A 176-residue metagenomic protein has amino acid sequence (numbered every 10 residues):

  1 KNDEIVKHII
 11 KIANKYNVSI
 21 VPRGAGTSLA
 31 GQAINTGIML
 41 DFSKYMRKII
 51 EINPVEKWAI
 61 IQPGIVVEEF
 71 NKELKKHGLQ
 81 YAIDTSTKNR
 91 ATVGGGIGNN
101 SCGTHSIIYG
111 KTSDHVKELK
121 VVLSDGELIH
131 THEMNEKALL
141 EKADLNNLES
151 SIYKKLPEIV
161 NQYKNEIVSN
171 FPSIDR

Functional and structural regions predicted by a protein language model:
K1-M46, Y81-A82: Glycine-rich N-terminal segment of FAD-binding domains in flavoprotein oxidoreductases, spanning the beta-loop-helix
K48-R176: FAD-binding subdomain of flavoenzyme oxidoreductases
